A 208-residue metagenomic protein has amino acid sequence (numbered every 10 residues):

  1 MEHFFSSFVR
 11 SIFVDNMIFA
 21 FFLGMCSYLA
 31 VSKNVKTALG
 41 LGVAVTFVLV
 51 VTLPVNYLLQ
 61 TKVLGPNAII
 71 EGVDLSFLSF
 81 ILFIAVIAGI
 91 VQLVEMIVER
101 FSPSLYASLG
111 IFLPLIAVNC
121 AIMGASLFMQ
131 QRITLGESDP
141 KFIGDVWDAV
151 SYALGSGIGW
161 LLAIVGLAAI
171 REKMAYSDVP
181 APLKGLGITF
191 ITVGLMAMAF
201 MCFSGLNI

Functional and structural regions predicted by a protein language model:
E2-H3, M198-I208: Juxtamembrane boundary at the C-terminal end of a transmembrane helix
S6-A20, V73-I87, V150-A163: Structural signature of hydrophobic alpha-helical transmembrane segments
F22-A30, E95-F101, F112-L113, C120-D139: Generic transmembrane alpha-helix signature in multi-pass membrane proteins, especially transporters/channels
L23-S27, V45-V51, I84-L93, V118-A125 (+2 more regions): Hydrophobic core segments of alpha-helical transmembrane domains in multi-pass membrane transport and ion-translocation
L23-T37, V91-L105, L167-D178: C-terminal ends of transmembrane helices
T37-F47, L78-F83, L105-I116, P182-I188: Cytoplasmic-side transmembrane-helix entry/capping segments in multi-pass membrane proteins
T61-L109: Ordered, amphipathic secondary-structure segments that act as subunit-interaction surfaces in large macromolecular
E172-F190: Interfacial loop-to-transmembrane junctions
